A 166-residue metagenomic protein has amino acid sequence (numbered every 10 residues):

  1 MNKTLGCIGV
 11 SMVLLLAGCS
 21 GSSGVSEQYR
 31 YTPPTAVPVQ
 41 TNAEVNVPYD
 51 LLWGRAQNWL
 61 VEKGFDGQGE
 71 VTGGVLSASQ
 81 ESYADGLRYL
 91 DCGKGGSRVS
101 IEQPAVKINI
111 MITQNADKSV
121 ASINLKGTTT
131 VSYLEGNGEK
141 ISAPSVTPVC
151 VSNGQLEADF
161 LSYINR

Functional and structural regions predicted by a protein language model:
M1-I8: Bacterial N-terminal signal peptides that target proteins for export
L15-G18: C-terminal motif of bacterial Sec signal peptides marking the signal peptidase cleavage site
S20-R166: Ser/Thr-rich, low-complexity intrinsically disordered terminal regions
